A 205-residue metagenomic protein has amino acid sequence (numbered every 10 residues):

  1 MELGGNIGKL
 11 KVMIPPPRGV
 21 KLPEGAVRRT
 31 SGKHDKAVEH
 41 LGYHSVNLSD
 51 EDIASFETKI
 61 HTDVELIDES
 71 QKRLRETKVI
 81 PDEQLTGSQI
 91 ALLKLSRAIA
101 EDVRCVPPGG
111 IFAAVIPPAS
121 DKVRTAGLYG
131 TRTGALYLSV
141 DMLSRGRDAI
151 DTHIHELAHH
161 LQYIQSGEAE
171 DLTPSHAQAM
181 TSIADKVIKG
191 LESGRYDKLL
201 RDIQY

Functional and structural regions predicted by a protein language model:
M1-Y205: C-terminal effector/catalytic modules and regulatory tails appended to multi-domain proteins
